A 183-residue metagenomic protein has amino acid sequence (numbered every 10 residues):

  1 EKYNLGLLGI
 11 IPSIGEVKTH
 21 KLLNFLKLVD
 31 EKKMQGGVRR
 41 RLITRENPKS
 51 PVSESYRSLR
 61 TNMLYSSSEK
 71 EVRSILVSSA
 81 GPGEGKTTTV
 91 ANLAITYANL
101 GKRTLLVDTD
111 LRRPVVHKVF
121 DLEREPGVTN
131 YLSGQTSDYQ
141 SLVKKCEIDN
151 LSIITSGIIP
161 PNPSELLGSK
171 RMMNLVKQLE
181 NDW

Functional and structural regions predicted by a protein language model:
E1, K145, K177-W183: Short, intrinsically disordered, charge-balanced linker/junction segments flanking boundaries in proteins
E1-R103, T109-V115, L122-E125, P160-M173 (+1 more regions): Short boundary/hinge segments that flank catalytic cores
R103, D149-S152, E180-W183: Loop/turn-to-beta-strand initiation segments
P126, L132-I159: Nucleotide-state-sensitive switch-loop elements of NTP-binding domains
